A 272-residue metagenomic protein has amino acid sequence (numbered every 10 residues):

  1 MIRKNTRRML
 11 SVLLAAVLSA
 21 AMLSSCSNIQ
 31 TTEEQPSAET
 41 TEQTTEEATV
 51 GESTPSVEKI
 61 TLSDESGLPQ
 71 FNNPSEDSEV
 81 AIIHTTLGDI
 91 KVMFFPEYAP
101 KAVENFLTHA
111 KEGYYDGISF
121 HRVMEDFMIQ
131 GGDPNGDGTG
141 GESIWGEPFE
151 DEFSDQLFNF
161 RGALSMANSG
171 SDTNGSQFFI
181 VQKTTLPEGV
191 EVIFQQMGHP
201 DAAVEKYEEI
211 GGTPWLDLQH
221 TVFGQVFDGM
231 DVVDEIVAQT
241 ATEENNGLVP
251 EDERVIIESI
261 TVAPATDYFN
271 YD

Functional and structural regions predicted by a protein language model:
I2, C26-D272: Cyclophilin-like peptidyl-prolyl cis-trans isomerases
I2-L13, L164: Bacterial N-terminal signal peptides that target proteins for export
R8-L14, Q196, D217: Generic alpha-helix initiation/capping and coil-helix boundary signal
L14-A15, E42: Enrichment for repetitive, rod-forming helical segments
A16-A20: Alpha-helical transmembrane segments
A21-S25: C-terminal motif of bacterial Sec signal peptides marking the signal peptidase cleavage site
